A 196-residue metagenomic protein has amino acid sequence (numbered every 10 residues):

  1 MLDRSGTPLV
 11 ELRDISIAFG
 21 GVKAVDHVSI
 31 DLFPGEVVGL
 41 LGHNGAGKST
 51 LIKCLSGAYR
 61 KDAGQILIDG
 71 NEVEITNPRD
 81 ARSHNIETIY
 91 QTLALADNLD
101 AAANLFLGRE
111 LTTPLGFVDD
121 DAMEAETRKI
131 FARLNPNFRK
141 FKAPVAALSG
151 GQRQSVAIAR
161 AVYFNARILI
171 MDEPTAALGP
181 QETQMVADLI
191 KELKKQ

Functional and structural regions predicted by a protein language model:
M1-Q196: Glycine-rich phosphate-binding loops of nucleotide-dependent enzymes
